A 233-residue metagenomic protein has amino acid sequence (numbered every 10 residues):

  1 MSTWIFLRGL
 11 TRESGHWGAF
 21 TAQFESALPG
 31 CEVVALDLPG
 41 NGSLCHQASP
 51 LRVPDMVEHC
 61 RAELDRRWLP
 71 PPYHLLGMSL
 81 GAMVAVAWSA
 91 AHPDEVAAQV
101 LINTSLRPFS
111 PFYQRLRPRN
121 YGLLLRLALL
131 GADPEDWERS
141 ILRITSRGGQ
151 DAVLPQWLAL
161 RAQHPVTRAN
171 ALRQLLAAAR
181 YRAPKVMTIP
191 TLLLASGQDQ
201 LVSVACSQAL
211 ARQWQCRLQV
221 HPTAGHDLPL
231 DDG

Functional and structural regions predicted by a protein language model:
M1-H46: Conserved HGGG/HGGXW glycine-rich cap/lid loop of the alpha/beta-hydrolase fold
E32-L76: Active-site loop/oxyanion-hole signature of alpha/beta-hydrolase fold enzymes
G77-G81, A85: Gly/Ala-rich beta-loop-alpha elbow adjacent to hydrolase catalytic centers
A90, A98-A128: Flexible "cap/lid" loop of the alpha/beta hydrolase fold
A132-K185: Conserved alpha/beta-hydrolase catalytic His-Asp/Glu region
M187, L193-A195, D199: Short beta-strand/loop motif that positions the catalytic acidic residue of the alpha/beta-hydrolase fold
Q200-C206: Conserved alpha/beta-hydrolase "acid-adjacent" motif
A224-G233: Catalytic histidine-centered segment of alpha/beta-hydrolase-like enzymes
